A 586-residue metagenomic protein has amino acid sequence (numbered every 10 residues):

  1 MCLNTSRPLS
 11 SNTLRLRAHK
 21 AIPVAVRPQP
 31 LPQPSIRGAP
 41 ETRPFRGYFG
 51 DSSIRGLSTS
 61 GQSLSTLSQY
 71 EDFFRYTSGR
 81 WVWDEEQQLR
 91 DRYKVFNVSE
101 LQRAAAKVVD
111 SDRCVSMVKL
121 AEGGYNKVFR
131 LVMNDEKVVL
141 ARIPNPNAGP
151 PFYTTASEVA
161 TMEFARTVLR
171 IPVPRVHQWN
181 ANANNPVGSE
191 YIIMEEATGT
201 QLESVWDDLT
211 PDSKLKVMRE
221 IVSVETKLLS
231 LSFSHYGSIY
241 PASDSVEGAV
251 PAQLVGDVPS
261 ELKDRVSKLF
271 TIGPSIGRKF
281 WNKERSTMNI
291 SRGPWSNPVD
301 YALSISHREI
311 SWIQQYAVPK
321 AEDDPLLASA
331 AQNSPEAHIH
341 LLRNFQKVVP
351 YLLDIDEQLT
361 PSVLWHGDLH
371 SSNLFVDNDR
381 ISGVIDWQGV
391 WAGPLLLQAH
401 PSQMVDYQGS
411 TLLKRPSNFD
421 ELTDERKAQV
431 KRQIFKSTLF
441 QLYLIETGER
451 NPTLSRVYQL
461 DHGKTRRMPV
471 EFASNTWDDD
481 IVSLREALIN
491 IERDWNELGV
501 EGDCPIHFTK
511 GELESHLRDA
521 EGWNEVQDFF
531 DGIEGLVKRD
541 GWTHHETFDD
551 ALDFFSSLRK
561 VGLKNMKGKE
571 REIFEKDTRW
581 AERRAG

Functional and structural regions predicted by a protein language model:
C2-N4, S10-E203, D208-P211, R219 (+6 more regions): Conserved NTP-binding catalytic cores of kinases and kinase-like/nucleotidyltransferase enzymes across multiple kinase
R92, S329-Q332, N475: Generic amphipathic alpha-helical segments used as scaffolds and interaction surfaces in large, multi-domain proteins
V115-N344, V348-L364, R380: ATP-binding pocket architecture of kinase catalytic cores
G256-D257, V363, H370-R415: Catalytic activation segment of kinase domains across protein kinase-like and atypical kinase folds
V266-I355, Q441-L454, E492, N496 (+1 more regions): Long, low-complexity, polar/charged, intrinsically disordered or flexibly structured peripheral segments
R308-E322, T360, W365-I385, V430-F435 (+2 more regions): Glycine-rich, aromatic-lined ligand/substrate-binding cores of catalytic and carbohydrate-binding domains
Q398-P452, Q459-S474, D479, S483 (+1 more regions): Active-site activation/catalytic loop segments of kinase-like enzymes and analogous catalytic loops in related
